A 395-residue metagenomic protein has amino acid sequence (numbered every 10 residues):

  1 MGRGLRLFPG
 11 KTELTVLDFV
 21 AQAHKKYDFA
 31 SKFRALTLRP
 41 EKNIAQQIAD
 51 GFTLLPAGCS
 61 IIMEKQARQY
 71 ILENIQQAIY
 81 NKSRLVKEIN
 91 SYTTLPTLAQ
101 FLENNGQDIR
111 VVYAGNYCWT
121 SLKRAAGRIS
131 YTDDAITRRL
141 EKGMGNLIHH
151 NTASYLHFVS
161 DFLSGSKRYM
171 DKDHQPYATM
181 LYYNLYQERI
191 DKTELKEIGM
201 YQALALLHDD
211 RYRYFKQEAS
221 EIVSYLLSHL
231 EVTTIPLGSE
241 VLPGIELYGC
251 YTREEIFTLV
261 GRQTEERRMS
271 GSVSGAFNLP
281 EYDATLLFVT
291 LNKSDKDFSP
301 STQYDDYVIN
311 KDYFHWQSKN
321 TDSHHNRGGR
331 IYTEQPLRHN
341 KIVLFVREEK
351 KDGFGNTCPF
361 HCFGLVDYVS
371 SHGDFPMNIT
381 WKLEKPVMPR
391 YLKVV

Functional and structural regions predicted by a protein language model:
M1-A35: Conserved segment of the helicase C-terminal RecA-like domain
A21-H24, E349, G373: Residues that form or immediately flank small-molecule/cofactor binding pockets and catalytic motifs
F29-D161, G165, Y169, D173: Long, largely alpha-helical accessory region at the distal end of helicase-like NTP-driven motors
D108-R110, R168, E188-E194, N292-T302 (+2 more regions): Short, surface-exposed beta-strand/loop "edge" segments at domain boundaries and coil↔beta transitions
R139-F215: Interfaces and regulatory segments of ATP-dependent nucleotide/adenylate/phosphodiester-chemistry enzymes
L140-E141, H149, L156-V159, L247-P359: Acidic, glycine-rich low-complexity segments with interspersed aromatic residues
M180-S294: Charge-dense, extended regions
G353-V395: Compact mixed alphabeta submodule
